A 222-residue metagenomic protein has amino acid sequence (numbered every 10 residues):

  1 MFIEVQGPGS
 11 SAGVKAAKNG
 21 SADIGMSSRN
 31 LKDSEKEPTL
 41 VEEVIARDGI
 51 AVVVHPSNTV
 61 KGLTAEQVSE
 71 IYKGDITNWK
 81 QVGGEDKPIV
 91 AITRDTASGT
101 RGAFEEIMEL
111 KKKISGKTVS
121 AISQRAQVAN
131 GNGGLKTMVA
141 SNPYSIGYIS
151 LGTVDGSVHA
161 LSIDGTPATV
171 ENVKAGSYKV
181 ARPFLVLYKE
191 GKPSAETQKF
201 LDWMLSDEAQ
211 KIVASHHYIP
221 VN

Functional and structural regions predicted by a protein language model:
M1-N222: Exported/periplasmic ABC-transporter solute-binding proteins
